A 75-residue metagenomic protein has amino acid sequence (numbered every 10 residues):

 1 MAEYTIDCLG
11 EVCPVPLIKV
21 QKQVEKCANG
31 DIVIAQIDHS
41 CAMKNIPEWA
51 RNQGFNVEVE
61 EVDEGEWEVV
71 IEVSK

Functional and structural regions predicted by a protein language model:
A2-L9: Short amphipathic
E3, I32, E66-E68: A generic structural signal for beta-strand entry/edge sites
D7, K19, V70: Conserved beta-strand segments that form the floor/walls of ligand-binding pockets within enzyme and binding domains
P14, K19, V24-F55: Amphipathic, hydrophobic secondary-structure cores in small proteins
W49-K75: C-terminal structural segments of small proteins and small subunits
